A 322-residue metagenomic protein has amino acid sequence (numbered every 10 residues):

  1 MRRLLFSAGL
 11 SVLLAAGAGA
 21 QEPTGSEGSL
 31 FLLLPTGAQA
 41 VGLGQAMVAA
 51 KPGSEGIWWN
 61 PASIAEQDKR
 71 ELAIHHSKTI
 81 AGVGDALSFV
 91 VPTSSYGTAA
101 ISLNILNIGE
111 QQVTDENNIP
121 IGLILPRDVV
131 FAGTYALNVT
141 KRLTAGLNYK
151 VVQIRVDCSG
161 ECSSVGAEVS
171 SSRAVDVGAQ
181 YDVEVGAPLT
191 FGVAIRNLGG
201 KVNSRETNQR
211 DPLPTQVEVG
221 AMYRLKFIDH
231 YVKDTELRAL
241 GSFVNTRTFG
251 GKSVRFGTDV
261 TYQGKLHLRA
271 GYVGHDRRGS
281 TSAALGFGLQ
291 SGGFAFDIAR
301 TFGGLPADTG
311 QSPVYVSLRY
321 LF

Functional and structural regions predicted by a protein language model:
M1-L4, K141: Positively charged n-region of N-terminal signal peptides that target proteins for export
S7-A15: Bacterial N-terminal signal peptides
A16-A20: Sec/Tat signal peptide C-region and signal peptidase I cleavage site
Q21-F322: Subset of outer-membrane beta-barrel
